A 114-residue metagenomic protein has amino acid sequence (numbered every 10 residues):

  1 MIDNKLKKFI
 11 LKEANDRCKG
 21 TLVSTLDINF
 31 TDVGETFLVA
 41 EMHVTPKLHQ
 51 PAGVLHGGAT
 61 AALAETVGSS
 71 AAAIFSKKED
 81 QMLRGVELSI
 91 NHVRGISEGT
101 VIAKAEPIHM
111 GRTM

Functional and structural regions predicted by a protein language model:
M1-M114: Terminal targeting signals and extreme-terminal segments of soluble enzymes
